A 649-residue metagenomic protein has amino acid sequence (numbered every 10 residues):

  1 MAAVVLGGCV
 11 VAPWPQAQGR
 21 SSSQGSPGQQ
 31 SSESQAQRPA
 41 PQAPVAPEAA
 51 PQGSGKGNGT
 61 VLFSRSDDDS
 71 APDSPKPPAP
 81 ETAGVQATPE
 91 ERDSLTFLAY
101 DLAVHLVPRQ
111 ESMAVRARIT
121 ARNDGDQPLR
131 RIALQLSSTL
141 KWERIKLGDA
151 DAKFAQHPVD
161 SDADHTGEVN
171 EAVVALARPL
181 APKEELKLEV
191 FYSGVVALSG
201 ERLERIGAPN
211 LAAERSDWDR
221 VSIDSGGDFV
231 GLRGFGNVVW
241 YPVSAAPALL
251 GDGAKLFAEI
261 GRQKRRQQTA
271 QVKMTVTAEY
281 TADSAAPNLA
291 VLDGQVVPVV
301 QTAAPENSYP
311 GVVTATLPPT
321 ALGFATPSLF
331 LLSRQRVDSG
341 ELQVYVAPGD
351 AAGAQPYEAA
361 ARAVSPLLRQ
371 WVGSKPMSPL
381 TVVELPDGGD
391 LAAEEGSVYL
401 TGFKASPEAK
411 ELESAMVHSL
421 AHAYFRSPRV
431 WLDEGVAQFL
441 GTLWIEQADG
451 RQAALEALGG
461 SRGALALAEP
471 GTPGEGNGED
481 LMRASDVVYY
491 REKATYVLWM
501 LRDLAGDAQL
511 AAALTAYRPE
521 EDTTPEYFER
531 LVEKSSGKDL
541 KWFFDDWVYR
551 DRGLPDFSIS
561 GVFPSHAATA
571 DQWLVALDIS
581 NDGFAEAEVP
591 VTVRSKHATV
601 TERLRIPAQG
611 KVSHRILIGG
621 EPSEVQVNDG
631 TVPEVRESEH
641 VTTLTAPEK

Functional and structural regions predicted by a protein language model:
W14, Q18-A114, K541-W542: N-terminal, polar/Ser/Thr-rich
L129-P158, W218, E279-T281, T592-R603 (+1 more regions): Solvent-exposed beta-hairpin/edge-strand motifs
L140-D217, V221, E259-R266, P305-S308 (+2 more regions): A surface-exposed beta-strand-loop module
E143-K146, D283-A290, P564-N628: Beta-strand-rich binding/interaction modules
E189-G323: Extended, low-hydrophobicity, Ser/Thr/Pro/Gly-biased non-transmembrane segments
V313, F330-L432, V436, L440 (+2 more regions): Juxtacatalytic substrate-recognition/specificity segment
P376, V487-D571: Amphipathic alpha-helical substructures
D390, W431-A505: Acidic/His/Gly-enriched intrinsically disordered linker/tail segments that often contain short helix/coil "MoRF-like"
